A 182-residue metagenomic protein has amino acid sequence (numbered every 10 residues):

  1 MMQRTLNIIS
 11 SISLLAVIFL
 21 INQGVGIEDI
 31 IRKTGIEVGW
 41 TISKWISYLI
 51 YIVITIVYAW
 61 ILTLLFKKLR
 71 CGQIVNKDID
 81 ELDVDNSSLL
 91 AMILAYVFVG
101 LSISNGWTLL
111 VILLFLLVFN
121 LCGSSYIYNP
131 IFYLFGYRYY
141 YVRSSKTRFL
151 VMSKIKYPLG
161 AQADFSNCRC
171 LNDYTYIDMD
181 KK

Functional and structural regions predicted by a protein language model:
M1-L69: N-terminal first transmembrane alpha-helix
I52, T108-F119: Hydrophobic core segments of alpha-helical transmembrane domains in multi-pass membrane proteins
I56-L65, L117-N129: Transmembrane alpha-helical segments that form the membrane-embedded catalytic/substrate-channel core of multi-pass
K68-N76: Cytoplasmic membrane-interface regions of multi-pass membrane proteins
N76-N86: Short, amphipathic, aromatic/basic-enriched membrane-interface segments that mark the entry/exit of transmembrane
S87-G100: Core segments of transmembrane alpha-helices that mediate helix-helix packing or line hydrophobic substrate/ligand
L101-L109: Transmembrane helix interruption/hinge and helix-loop junction motifs
N129-K182: Terminal membrane-proximal soluble interaction domains of membrane-associated proteins
